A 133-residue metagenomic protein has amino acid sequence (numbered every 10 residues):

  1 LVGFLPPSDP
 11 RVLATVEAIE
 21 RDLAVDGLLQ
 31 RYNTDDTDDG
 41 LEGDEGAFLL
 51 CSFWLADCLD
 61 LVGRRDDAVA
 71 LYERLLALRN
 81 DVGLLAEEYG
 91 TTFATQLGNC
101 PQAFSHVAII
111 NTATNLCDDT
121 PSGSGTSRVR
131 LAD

Functional and structural regions predicted by a protein language model:
L1-F48, A70-P121, G125-D133: Extended glycan-interaction surfaces of carbohydrate-active proteins
